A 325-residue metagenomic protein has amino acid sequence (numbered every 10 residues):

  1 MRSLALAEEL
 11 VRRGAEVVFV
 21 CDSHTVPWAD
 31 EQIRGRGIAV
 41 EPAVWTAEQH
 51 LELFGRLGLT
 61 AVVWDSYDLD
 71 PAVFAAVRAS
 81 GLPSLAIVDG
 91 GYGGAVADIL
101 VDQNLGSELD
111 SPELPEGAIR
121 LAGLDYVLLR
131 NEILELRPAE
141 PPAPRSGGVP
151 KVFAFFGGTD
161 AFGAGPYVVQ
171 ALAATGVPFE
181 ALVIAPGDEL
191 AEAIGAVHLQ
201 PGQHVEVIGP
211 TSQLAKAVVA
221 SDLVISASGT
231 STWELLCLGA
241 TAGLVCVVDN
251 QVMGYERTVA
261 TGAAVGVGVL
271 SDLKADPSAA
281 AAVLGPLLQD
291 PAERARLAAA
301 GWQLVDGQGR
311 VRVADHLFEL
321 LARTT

Functional and structural regions predicted by a protein language model:
R2-V11, V20-E116, R120: Active-site and donor-binding regions of nucleotide-sugar-utilizing enzymes
V96-G163, I184, A191: A nucleotide-sugar donor-handling region in carbohydrate enzymes
P138-D222: Donor-nucleotide binding loops and adjacent catalytic segments primarily of GT-B fold Leloir glycosyltransferases
A215, T232-L238, E256: Short alpha-helical segment that forms part of, or immediately flanks, the ligand-binding pocket in carbohydrate-active
V219-T230, A240: Acidic donor-binding loop of glycosyltransferase active sites
N250-V283: Change "using UDP/GDP/dTDP sugars" to "using nucleotide sugars
E293-G307: A short, well-ordered alpha-helix in the C-terminal region of glycosyltransferases
D306-T325: C-terminal alpha-helical cap of glycosyltransferases
